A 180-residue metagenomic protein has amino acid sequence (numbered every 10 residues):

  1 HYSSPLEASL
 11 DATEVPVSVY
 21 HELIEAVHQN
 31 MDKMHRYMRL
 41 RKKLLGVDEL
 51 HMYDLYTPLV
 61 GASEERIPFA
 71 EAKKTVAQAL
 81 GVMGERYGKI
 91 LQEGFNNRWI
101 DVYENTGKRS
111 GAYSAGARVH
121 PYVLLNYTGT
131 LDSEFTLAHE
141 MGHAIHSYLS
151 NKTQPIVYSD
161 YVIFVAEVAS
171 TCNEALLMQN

Functional and structural regions predicted by a protein language model:
Y2-N180: Cation-handling catalytic/transport regions enriched in His/Asp/Glu
